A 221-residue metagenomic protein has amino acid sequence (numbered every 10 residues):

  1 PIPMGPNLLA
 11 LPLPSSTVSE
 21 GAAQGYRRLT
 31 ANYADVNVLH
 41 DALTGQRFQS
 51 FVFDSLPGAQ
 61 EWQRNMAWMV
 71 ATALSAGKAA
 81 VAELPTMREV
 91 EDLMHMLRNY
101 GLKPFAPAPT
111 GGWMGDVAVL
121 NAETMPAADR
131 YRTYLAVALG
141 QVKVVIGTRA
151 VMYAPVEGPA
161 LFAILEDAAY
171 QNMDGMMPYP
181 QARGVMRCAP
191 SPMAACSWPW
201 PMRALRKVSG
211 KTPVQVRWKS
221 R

Functional and structural regions predicted by a protein language model:
P1-R221: Accessory, non-ATPase domains that flank or precede helicase/AAA+ motor cores in DNA-metabolism machines
